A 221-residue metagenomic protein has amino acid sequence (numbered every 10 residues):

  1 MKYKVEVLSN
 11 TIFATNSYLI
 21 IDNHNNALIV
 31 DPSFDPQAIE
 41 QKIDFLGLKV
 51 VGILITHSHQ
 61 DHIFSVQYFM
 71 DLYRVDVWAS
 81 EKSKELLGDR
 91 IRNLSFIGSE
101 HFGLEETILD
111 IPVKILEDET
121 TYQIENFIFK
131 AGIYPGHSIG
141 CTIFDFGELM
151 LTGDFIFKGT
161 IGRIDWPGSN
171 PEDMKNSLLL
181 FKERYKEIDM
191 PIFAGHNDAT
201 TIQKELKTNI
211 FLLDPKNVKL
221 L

Functional and structural regions predicted by a protein language model:
M1-L46, I143-G153, F157: Conserved beta-strand hairpin/beta-sheet module of binuclear metal-dependent hydrolase folds, prominently
L8, I20, D118-E125: Short acidic-hydrophobic surface loop/beta-edge motif
L8-N10, I111-K114, I133-P135: Short Gly/Pro-enriched turn/cap motifs at secondary-structure boundaries
L28-V30, L54, V77, L151 (+1 more regions): Residue-level marker for buried hydrophobic side chains located in beta-strands that build the well-ordered beta-sheet
D35-T121, I210-N217: Active-site HxH/HxHxD metal-binding segment of metal-dependent hydrolases
N93-F96, I128-L220: Metallo-beta-lactamase
